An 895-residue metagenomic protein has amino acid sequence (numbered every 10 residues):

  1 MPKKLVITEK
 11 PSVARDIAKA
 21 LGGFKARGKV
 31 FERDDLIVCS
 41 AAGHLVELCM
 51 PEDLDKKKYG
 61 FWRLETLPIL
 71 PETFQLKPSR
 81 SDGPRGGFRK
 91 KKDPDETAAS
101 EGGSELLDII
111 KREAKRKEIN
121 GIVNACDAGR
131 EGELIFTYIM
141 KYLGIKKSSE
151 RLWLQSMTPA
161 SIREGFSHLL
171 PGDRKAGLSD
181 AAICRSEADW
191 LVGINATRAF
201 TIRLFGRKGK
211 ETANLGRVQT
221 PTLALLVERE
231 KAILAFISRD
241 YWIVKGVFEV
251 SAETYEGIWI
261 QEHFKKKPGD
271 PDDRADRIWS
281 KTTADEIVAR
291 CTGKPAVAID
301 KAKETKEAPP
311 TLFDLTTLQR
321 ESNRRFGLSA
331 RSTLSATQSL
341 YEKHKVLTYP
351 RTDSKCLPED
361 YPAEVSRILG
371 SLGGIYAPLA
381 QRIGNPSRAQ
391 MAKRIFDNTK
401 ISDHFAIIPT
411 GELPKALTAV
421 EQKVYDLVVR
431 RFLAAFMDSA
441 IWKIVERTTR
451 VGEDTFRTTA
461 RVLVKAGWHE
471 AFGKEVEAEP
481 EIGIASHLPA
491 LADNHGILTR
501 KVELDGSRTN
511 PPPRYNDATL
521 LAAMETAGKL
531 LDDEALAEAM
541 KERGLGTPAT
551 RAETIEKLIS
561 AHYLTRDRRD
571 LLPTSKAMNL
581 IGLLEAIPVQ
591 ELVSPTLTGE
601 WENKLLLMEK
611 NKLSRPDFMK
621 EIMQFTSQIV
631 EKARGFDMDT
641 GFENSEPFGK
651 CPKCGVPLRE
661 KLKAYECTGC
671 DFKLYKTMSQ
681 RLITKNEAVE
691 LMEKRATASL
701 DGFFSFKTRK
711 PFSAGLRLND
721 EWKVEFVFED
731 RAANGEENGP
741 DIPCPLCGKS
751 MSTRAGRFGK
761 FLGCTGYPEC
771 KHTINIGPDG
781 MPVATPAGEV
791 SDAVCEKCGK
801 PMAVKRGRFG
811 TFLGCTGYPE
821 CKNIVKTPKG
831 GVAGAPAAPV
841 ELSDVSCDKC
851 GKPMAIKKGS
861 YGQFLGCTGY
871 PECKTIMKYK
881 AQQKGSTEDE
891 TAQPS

Functional and structural regions predicted by a protein language model:
M1-V192, P511: Intrinsically disordered, low-complexity regulatory segments
P2-L5, A125-A128, G209-T212, A302-T311 (+4 more regions): Conserved short loop/turn motifs at secondary-structure junctions
P2-L5, R80-D95, A99, A114 (+6 more regions): Basic, low-complexity terminal or inter-domain segments flanking catalytic cores
K117, S161-G246, K303: C-terminal or mid-to-C-terminal helical accessory/interaction module adjacent to the motor/catalytic core
R207, V227-W279, R325: C-terminal helical "lid" subdomain and adjoining coupling/linker elements of P-loop NTPases
P268-F313: Metal- or metallocofactor-binding catalytic centers and their adjacent structured scaffolds across diverse enzyme
H344-K345, H562: Glycine-centered, phosphate/nucleic-acid-interacting loop/turn motifs that mediate DNA/RNA or nucleotide
